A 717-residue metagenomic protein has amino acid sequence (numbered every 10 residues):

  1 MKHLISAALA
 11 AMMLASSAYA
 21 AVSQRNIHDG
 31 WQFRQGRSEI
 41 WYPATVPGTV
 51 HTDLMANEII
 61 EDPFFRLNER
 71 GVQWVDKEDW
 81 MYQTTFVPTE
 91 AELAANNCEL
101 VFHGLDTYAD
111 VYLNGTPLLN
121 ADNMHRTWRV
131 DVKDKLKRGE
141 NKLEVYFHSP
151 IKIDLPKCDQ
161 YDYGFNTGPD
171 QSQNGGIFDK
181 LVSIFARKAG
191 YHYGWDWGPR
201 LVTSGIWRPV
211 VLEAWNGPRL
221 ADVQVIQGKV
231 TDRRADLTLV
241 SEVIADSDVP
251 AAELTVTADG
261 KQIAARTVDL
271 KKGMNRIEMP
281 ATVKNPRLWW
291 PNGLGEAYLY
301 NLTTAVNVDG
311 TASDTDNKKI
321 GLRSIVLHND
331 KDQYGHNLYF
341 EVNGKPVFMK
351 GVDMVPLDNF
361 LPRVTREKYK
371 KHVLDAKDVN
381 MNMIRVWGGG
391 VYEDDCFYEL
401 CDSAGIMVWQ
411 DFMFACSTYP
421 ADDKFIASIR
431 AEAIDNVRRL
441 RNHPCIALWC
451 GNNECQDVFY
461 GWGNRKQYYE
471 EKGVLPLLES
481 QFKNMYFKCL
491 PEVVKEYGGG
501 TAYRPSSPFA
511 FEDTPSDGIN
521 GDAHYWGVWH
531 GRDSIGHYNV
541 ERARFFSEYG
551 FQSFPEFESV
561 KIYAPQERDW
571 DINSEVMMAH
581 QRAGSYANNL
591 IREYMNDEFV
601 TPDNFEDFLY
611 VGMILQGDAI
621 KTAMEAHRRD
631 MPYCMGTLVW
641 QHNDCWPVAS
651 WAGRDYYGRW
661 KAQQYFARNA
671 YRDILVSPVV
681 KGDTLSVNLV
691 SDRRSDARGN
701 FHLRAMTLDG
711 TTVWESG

Functional and structural regions predicted by a protein language model:
M1-A10, S17-M383, R629-D630, C634 (+2 more regions): Secreted/periplasmic carbohydrate-active enzymes, especially glycoside hydrolases
R25-H28, Q32-I40, T45, T49 (+10 more regions): Substrate-binding clefts and catalytic carboxylate motifs of secreted carbohydrate-active enzymes
M124, D196-P199, P291, D353-R366 (+5 more regions): The substrate-binding groove and active-site-proximal loops of carbohydrate-active enzymes, especially glycoside
E140, K345-V347, K377-I384, D402-W409 (+3 more regions): Loop/turn elements at helix/coil->beta-strand transitions in domains of secreted/extracellular proteins
D330-L338, D394-C396, A431-R438: Alpha-helical scaffolding within the catalytic cores of extracellular/periplasmic polymer-degrading hydrolases
K350-V352, I384-V386, V408-Q410, F545-S547 (+1 more regions): Hydrophobic faces of well-ordered beta-strands that scaffold small-molecule active sites in alpha/beta enzyme cores
M383-I429, D517-R532, G536: Aromatic-lined substrate-binding rim segments of carbohydrate-active enzymes
S403, Y419-E512, Y657: Active-site neighborhood of glycoside hydrolase catalytic domains
